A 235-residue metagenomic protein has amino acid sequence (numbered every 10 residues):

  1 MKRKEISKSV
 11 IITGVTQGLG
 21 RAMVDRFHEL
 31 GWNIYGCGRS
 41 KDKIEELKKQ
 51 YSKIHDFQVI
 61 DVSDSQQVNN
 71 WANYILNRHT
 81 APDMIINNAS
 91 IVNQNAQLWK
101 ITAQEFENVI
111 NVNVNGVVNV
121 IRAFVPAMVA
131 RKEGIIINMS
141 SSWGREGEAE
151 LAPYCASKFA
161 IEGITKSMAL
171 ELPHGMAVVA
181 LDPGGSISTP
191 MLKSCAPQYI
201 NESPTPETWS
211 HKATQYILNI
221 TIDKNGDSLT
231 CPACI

Functional and structural regions predicted by a protein language model:
T16-Q17: Conserved glycine-rich cofactor-binding loop
L30-E46: Conserved glycine-rich Rossmann-like NAD(P)H-binding loop of the short-chain dehydrogenase/reductase
A96-L98, E105-E107: Substrate-binding pocket helix/loop in short-chain dehydrogenase/reductase
I121, S157: Active-site helix of classical SDR
P126, A169-E171: Alpha-helical segment proximal to the catalytic Tyr-Lys
S141: Residue(s) in the substrate-gating loop at a strand-loop-helix junction that position the organic substrate next
H174-M176, A180-D182, Q198-I235: C-terminal helical subdomain
